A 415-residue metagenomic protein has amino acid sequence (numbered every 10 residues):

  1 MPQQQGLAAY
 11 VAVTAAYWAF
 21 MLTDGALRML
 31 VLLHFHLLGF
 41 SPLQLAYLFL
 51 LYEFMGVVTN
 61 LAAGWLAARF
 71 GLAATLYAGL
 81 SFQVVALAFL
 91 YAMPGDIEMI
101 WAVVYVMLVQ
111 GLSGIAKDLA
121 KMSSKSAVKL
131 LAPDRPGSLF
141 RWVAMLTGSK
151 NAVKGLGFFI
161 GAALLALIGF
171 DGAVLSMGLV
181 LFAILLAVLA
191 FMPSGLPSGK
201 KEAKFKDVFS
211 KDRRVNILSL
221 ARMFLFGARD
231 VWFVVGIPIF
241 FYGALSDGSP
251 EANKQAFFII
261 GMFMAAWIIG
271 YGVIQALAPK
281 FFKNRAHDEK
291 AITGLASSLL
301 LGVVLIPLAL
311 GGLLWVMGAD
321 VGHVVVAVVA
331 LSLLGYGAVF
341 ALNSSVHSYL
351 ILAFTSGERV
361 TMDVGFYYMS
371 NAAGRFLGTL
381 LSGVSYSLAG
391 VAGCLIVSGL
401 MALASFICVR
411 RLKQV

Functional and structural regions predicted by a protein language model:
Q3-F54, N216-M264: Helix-loop boundary and gating motifs at the non-cytosolic
W18, A86, M99-A120, V324-L342: Hydrophobic core of transmembrane alpha-helices in multi-pass small-molecule transporters, especially MFS/SLC-type
Y47-W65, M262-A278: Central cavity-lining transmembrane alpha-helices of secondary-active solute carriers, predominantly the Major
V58-G95: Conserved MFS/SLC helix-loop-helix module at the cytosolic interface between two early adjacent transmembrane helices
S81-M99, L301-V321: C-terminal ends and interior cores of transmembrane alpha-helices in multi-pass membrane transporters/permeases
V109-K150: Cytoplasmic helix-loop-helix junction between adjacent transmembrane helices in 12-TM secondary transporters
G172-A190, G393-R411: Symmetry-related core transmembrane helices of the 12-TM Major Facilitator Superfamily/SLC fold
T355-S387: A late C-terminal transmembrane helix in Major Facilitator Superfamily
